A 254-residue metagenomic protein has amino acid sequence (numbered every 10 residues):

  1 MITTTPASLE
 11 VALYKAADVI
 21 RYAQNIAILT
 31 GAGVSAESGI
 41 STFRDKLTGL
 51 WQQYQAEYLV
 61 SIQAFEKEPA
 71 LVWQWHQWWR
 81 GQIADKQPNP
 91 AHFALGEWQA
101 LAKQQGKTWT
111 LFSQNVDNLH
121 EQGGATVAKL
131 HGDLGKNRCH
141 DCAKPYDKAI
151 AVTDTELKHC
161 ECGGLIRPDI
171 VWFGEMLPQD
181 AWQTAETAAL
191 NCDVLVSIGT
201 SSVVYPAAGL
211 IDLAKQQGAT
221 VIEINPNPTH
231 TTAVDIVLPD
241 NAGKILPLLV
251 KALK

Functional and structural regions predicted by a protein language model:
M1-K254: Conserved catalytic core of sirtuin-type NAD+-dependent deacylases
